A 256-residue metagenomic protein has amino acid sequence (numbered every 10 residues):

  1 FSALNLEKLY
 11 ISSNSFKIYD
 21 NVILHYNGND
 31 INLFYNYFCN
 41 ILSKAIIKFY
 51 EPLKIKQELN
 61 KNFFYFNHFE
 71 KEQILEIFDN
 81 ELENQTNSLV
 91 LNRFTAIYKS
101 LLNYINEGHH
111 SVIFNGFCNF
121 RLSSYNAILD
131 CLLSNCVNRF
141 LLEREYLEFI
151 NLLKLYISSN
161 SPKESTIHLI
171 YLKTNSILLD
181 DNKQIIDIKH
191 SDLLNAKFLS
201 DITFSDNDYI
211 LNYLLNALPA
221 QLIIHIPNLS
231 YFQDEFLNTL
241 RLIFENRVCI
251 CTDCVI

Functional and structural regions predicted by a protein language model:
F1-I74: An N-terminal, globular interaction/scaffold subdomain
I23, N175-L178, L222: Hydrophobic residues embedded in beta-strands of well-ordered beta-sheets
H25-N27, I170-L172, C251: A structural detector for beta-sheet-dominated domains
F69-Y125: Hydrophobic alpha-helical segments and helix pairs
L101-N207: A contiguous, surface-oriented mixed alpha/beta subdomain in the mid-to-C-terminal portion of proteins that forms
N182-I256: C-terminal structured domains
